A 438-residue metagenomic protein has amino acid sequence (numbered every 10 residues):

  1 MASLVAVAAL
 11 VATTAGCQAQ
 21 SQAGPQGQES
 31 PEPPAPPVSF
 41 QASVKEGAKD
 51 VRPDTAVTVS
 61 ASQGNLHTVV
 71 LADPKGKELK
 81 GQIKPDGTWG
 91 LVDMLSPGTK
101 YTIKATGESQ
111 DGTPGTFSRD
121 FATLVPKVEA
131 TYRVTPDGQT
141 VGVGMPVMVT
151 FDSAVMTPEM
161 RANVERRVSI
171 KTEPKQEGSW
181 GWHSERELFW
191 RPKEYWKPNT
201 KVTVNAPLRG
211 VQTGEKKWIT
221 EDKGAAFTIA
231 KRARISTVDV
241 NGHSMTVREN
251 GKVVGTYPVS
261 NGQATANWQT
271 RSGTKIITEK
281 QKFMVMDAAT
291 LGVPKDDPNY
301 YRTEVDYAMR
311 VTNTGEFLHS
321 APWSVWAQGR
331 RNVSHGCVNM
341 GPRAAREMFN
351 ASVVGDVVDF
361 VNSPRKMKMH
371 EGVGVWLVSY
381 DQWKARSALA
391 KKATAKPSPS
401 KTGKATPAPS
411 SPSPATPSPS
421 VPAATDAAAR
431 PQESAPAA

Functional and structural regions predicted by a protein language model:
M1-R232: Acidic, low-complexity Ser/Thr/Gly/Pro-rich repeat segments typical of extracellular/periplasmic and surface-exposed
T58, T102-K104, S118, M148 (+7 more regions): Extracytoplasmic/secreted envelope proteins and their assembly/folding machinery, especially bacterial periplasmic
G81-Q82, G181, V253-G262, H370: Short amphipathic beta-strand/extended segments with alternating polar/hydrophobic composition
G87, L188, T228-A230, T237-V240 (+1 more regions): Short, glycine/acidic-rich beta->alpha junctions
G107-S109, L208-G210, G251, F283 (+1 more regions): Short, charged beta-turn/beta-strand-edge "cap" motif at the junction between a beta-strand and an adjacent loop
V143, Q269-S272, A288-A438: Exported/periplasmic cell-wall-interacting domains
T150, A154, P158, K280-F283 (+3 more regions): Structured segments of extracytoplasmic/periplasmic soluble domains in secreted or envelope-associated proteins
K216-W326: Gly/Pro-biased beta-strand-loop elements
